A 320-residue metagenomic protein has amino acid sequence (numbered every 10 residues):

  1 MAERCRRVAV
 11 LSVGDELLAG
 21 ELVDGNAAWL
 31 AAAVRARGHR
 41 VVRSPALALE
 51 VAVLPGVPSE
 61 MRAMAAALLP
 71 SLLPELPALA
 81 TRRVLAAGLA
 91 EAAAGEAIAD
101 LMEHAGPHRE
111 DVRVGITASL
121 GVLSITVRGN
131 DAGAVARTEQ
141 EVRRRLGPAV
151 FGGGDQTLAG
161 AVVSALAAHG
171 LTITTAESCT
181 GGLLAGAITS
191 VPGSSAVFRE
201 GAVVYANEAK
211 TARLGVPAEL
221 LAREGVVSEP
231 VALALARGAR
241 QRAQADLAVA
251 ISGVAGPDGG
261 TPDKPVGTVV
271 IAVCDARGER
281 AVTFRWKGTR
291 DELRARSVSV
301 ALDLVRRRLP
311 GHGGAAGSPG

Functional and structural regions predicted by a protein language model:
M1-V8, A165-A168: Glycine-rich phosphate/diphosphate-binding loops that line cofactor/substrate pockets in enzymes
C5-S44: Glycine-rich phosphate/diphosphate-binding loop of Rossmann-like nucleotide-binding domains
V8-V10, V51, I173: Conserved hydrophobic helix-helix packing surfaces used for dimerization/oligomerization
V13-D15, G56, N130, A276: Cofactor-binding loop segments of dinucleotide-utilizing enzymes, especially the Rossmann-like FAD- and NAD(P)+-binding
D15-E16, G56-E60, G253-P257: Short glycine-rich anion-binding loops that position phosphate/pyrophosphate groups of nucleotides and phosphorylated
R43-L47, R285-G288: Short beta->alpha junction loops
V53-G121, R128-V135: Accessory alpha-helical/coil subdomains and C-terminal extensions that flank or cap enzyme catalytic cores
A134-G320: Short alpha-helical segments enriched in small residues
